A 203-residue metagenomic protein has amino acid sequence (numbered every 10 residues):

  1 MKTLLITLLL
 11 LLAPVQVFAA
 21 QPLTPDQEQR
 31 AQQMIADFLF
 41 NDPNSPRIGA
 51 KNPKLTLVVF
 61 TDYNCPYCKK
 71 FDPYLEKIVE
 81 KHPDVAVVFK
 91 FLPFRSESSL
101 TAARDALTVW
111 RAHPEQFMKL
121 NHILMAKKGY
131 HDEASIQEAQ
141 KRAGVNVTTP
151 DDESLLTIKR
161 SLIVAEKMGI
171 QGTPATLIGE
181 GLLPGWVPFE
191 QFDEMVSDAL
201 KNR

Functional and structural regions predicted by a protein language model:
K2, V15-R95, P150-G172, K201-R203: Extracytoplasmic thiol/disulfide redox context detector
L4-A13: Sec-dependent N-terminal signal peptides
Q21-P22, P93-T173, L177-R203: Cysteine-centric redox/oxidoreductase cores and disulfide-bonded domains
